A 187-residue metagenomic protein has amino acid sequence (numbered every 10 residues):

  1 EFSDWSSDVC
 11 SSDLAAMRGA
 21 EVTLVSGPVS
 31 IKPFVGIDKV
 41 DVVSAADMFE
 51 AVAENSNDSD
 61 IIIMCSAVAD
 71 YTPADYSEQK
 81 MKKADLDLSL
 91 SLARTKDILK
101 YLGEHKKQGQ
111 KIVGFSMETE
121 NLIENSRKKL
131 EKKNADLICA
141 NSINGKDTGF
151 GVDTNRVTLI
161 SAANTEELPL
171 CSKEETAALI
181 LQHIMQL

Functional and structural regions predicted by a protein language model:
E1-C10: Single conserved hydrophobic/aromatic residue that forms the stacking wall/gate of nucleotide- or nucleobase-binding
S12-M117, N121-L187: A cross-family phosphate/adenosyl-ligand binding-site feature
